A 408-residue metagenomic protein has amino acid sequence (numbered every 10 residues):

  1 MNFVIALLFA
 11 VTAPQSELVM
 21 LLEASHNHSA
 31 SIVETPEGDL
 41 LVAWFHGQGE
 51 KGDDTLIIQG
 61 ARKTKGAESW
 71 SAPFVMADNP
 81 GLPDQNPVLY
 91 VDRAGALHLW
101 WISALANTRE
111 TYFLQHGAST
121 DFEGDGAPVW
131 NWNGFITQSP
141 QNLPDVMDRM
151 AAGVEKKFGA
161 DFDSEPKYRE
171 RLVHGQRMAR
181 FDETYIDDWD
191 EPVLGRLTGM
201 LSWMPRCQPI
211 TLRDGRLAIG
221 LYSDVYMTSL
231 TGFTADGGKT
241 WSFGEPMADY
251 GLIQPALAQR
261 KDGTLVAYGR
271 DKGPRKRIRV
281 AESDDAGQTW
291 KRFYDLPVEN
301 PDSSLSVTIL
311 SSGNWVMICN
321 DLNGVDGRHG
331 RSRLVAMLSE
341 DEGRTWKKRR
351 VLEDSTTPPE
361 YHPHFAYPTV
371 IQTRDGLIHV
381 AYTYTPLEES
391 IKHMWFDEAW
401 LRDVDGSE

Functional and structural regions predicted by a protein language model:
M1-L7: Sec-dependent signal peptide recognition, specifically the positively charged N-region followed immediately by
V11-E408: Asp-box/BNR beta-propeller blade signature and adjacent active/binding-site loops in extracellular glycan-interacting
